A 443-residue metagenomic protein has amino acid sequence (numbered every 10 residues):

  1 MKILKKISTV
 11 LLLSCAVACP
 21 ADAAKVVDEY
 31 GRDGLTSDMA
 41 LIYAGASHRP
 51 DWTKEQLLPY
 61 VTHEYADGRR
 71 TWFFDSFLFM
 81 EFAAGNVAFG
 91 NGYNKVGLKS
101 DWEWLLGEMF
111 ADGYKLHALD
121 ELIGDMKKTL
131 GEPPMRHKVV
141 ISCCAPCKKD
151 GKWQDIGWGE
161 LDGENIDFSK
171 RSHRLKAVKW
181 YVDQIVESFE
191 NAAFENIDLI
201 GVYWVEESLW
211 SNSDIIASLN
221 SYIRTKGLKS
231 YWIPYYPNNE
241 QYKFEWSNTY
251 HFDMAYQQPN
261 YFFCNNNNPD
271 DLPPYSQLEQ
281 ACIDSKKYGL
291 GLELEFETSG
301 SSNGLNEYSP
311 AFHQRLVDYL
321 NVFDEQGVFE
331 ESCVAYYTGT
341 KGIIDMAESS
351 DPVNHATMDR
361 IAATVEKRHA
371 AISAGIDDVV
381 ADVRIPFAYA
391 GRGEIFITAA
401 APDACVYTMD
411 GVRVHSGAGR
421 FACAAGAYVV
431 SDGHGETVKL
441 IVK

Functional and structural regions predicted by a protein language model:
M1-L11: Bacterial N-terminal signal peptides that target proteins for export
L13-P20: Hydrophobic h-region of N-terminal signal peptides that target proteins for export in Gram-negative bacteria
K25-K176: N-terminal catalytic cores of secreted or lumenal carbohydrate-active enzymes
W52-E64, K95-K127, E160-S188, N212-L219 (+4 more regions): Well-ordered, non-membrane alpha-helical segments in soluble/globular domains
M135-K148, N165-V182, L199-S208, N220-Q241 (+1 more regions): Aromatic-lined carbohydrate-recognition surfaces of secreted/lumenal glycan-active proteins
E207-S299: Glycoside hydrolase catalytic-domain groove-lining segments
F252-D270, E279-S373: Substrate-binding cleft of secreted/luminal carbohydrate-active enzymes
V379-K443: C-terminal outer-membrane/trafficking sorting elements
